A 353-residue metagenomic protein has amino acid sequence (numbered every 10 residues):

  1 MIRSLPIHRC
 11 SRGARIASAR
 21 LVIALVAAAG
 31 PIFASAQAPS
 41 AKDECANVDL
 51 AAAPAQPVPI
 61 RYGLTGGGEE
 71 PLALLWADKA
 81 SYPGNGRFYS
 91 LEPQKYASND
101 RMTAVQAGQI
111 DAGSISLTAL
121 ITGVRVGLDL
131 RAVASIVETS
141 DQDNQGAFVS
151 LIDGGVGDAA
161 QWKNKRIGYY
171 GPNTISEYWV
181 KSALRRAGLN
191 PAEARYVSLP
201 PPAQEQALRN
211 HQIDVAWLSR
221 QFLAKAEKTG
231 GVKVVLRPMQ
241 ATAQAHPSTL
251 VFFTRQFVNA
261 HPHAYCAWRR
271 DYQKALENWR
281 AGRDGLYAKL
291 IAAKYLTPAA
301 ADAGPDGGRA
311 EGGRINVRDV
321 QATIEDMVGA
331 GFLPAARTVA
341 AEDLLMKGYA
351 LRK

Functional and structural regions predicted by a protein language model:
M1-P59: Short, low-complexity disordered leader/linker segments with a strong preference for bacterial N-terminal type II
A38-A187, S198, D214-R220, A245: Short, glycine-/small- and polar/acidic-enriched structural segments that line small-molecule recognition paths
K42-D43, V328-K353: Conserved C-terminal helix/tail region of periplasmic/extracytoplasmic solute-binding proteins
D78-Y82, G108, H211, G230 (+2 more regions): Short glycine-centered helix-capping/turn motifs at secondary-structure transition points
T103, A107, I121, R131 (+10 more regions): Solvent-exposed, polar/charged alpha-helical surfaces in well-ordered, non-transmembrane soluble domains, broadly
T118, V197, P202-I291: Pocket-lining segment of extracytoplasmic ligand-binding domains
L151-A160, L189-P191, Q256-Y265: Short helix-loop capping/hinge motifs at secondary-structure junctions, enriched in acidic/polar residues
N259-P334: Secondary-structure end/capping motifs
